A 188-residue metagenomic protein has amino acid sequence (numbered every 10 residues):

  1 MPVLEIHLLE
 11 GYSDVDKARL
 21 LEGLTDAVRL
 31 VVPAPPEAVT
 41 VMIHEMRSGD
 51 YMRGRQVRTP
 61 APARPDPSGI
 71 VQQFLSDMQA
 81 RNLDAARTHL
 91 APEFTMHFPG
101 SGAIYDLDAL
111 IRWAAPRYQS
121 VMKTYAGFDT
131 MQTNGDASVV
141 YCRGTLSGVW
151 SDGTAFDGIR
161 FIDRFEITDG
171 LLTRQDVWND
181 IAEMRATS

Functional and structural regions predicted by a protein language model:
M1-A63: A domain-level signal for the structural core that forms small-molecule/cofactor-binding pockets and catalytic centers
V28, V41, F74, A85-R87 (+6 more regions): Hydrophobic pocket/interface hotspot
R58-D84, T88, P92: Short, low-complexity N-terminal intrinsically disordered segments enriched in polar/charged residues
A61-R64, R174-S188: Low-complexity, intrinsically disordered terminal/linker segments enriched in charged and Gly/Pro repeats
L83-S138: A solvent-exposed, acidic/Ser-Thr-rich amphipathic alpha-helical stretch
S120, S147-D157: Short, cysteine-centered beta-strand-loop-beta hairpins and adjacent loop/turn segments enriched in charged/polar
Y125-G127, F156-I162: Short, surface-exposed coil-to-beta transition loops
D136-L146: A short hydrophobic beta-strand element
